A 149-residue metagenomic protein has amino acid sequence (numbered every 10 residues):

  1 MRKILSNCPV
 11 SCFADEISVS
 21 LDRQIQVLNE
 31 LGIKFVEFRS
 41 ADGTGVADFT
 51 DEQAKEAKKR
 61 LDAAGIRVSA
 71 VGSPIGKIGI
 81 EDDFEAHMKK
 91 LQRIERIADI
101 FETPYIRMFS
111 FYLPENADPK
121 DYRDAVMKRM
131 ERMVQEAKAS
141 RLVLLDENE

Functional and structural regions predicted by a protein language model:
M1-I4, V27-N29, K58: N-terminal carbohydrate-binding accessory modules
R2-L21: Boundary/entry segment of secreted carbohydrate-active catalytic domains
N7-S11, F35-E37, G65-G72, T103-R107 (+1 more regions): Structural preference for beta-strand elements that scaffold enzyme active sites
S20-Q26, R60-A63, G79-E149: Active-site acidic/histidine proton-transfer and metal-coordination neighborhood in alpha/beta enzyme cores
Q24-K34: N-terminal G-site helix/loop of the GST-like fold
L31, R39, I100-F101: Structural motif
E37-D62, S110-A117: Glycine-rich, proline-tolerant flexible connector loops at the mouths of alpha/beta enzymes
I75: Aromatic-lined carbohydrate-binding surfaces of glycoside hydrolases
